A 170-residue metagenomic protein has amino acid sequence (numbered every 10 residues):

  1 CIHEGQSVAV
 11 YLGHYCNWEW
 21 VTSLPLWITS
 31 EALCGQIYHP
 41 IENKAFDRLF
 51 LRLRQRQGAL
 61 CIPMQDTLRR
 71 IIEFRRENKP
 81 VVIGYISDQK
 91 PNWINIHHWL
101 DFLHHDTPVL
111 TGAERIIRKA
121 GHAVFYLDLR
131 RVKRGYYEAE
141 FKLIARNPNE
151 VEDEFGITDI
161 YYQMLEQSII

Functional and structural regions predicted by a protein language model:
I2-H3, W27-I28, R52, R56 (+1 more regions): Non-catalytic C-terminal accessory region of glycerolipid acyltransferases and related lyso-lipid remodeling enzymes
E4-D66, N92-F102: Catalytic core of membrane glycerolipid acyltransferases/transacylases, capturing the structured, soluble-facing
